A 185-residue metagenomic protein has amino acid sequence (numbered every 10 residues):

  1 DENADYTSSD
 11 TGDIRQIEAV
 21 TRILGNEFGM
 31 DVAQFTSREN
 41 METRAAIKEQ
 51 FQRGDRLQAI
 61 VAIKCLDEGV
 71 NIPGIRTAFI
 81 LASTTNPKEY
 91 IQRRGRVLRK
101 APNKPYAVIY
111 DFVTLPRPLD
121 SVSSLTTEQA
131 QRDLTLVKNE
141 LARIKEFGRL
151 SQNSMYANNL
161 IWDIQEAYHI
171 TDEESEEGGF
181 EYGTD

Functional and structural regions predicted by a protein language model:
D1-T21: Conserved strand-helix element at the start of the C-terminal RecA-like helicase core
Q16, G25, D133-L136: Glycine-centered helix-coil hinge/cap
R22-M30: Short helix-loop-beta junction
M30-D31, T171: Short coil/loop linkers at secondary-structure junctions
D31-N158: Conserved RecA-like P-loop NTPase helicase motor core
S151, Y168-T171: Short, flexible helical or helix-coil boundary motifs
Y156, I164-A167: A conserved mid-domain beta-alpha-beta active-site/ligand-binding segment of alpha/beta enzyme cores
E173-D185: The feature captures the C-terminal accessory region of ATP-dependent helicases and related nucleic-acid translocases
